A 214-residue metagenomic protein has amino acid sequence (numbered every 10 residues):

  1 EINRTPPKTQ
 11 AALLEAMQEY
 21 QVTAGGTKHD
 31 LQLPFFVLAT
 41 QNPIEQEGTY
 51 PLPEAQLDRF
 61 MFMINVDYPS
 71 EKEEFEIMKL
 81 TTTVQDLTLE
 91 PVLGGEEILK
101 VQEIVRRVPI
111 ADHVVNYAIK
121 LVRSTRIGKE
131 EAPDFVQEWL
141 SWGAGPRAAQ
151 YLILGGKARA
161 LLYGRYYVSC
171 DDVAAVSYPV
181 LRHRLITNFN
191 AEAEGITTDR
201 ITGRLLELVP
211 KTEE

Functional and structural regions predicted by a protein language model:
E1-R4, K8-T9, M17-V108, K157-R159: Canonical AAA+ ATPase core
L13, F60, A118, G156 (+1 more regions): Residue-level signature of catalytic and energy-coupling elements of molecular machines, predominantly ATP/GTP-dependent
L52, E73, L93, P109 (+4 more regions): Alpha-helix N-cap and coil->helix boundary residues
I77-M78, A118, V176-L181: Short alpha-helical scaffolding segments that buttress acidic/His motifs in well-ordered protein cores
L80-T81, L121, V176, R204: Short acidic/histidine-centered micro-motifs embedded in hydrophobic/aromatic stretches that mark compact functional
T88-A149: Conserved AAA+ ATPase small/helical "lid" subdomain
I127-E214: C-terminal engagement/docking regions of AAA+ P-loop ATPases
